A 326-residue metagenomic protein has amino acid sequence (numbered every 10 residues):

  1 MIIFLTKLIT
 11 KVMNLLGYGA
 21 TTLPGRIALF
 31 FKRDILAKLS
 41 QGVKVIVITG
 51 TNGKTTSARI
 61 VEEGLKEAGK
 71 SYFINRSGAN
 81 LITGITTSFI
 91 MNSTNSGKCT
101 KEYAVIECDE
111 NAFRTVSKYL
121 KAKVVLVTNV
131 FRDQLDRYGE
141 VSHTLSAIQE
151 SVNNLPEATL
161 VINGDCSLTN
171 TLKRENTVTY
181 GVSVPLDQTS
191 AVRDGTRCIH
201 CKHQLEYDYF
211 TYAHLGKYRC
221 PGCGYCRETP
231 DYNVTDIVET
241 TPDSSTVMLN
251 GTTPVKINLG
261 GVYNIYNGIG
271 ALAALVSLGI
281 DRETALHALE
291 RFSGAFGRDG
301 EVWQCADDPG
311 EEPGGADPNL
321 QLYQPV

Functional and structural regions predicted by a protein language model:
I2-G181, Q188-R197: Phosphate-binding loop of NTP-binding sites
V61, L65, I85-F89, G268-L278 (+2 more regions): Buried hydrophobic packing segments
S71-R76, P254-V262, D308: A short glycine/serine-rich beta->alpha loop
C108-D133, L172-P254: Extended acidic/charged loop-beta regions that coordinate divalent cations and stabilize anionic phosphate/carboxylate
R193-T196, L259-G270, A295-D299: Short glycine/threonine-rich catalytic loop with a Thr-x-Gly-x-Asp
Y225, D236-P242, A274-D307: Gly/charged, well-structured mid-domain segments that form the phosphate/adenylate-handling core of ATP-dependent
S244, N250-T252, K256-I265, I269 (+2 more regions): Extended interfacial segments that mediate partner engagement and assembly in macromolecular machines
A295, A306-V326: Active-site beta-alpha connecting loops in nucleotide-dependent enzymes
